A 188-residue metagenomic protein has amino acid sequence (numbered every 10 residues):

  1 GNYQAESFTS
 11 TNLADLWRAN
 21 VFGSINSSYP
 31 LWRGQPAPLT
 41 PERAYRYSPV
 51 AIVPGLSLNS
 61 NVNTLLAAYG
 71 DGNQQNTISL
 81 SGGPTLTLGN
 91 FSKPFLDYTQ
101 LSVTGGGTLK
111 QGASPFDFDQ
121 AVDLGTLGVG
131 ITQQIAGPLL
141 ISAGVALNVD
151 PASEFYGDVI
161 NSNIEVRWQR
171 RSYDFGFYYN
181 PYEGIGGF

Functional and structural regions predicted by a protein language model:
G1-F188: Outer-membrane beta-barrel proteins and related beta-barrel translocases across Gram-negative bacteria
